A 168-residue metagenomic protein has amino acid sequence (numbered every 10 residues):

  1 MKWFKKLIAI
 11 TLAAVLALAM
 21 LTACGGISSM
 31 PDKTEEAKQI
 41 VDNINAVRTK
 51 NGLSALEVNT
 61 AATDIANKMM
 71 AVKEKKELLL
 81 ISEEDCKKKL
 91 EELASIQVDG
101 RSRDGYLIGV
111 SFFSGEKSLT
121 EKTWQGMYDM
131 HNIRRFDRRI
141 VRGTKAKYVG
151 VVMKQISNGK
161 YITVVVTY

Functional and structural regions predicted by a protein language model:
M1, A14, A46-T49: Preference for short coil/turn "hinge" residues that link or interrupt alpha-helices
M1-T11: Bacterial N-terminal signal peptides that target proteins for export
T11-L18: Alpha-helical transmembrane segments
A19-A23: C-terminal motif of bacterial Sec signal peptides marking the signal peptidase cleavage site
I27, D32-R101, K147-V149: Short, well-ordered surface patches within globular domains
K88-Y168: A well-ordered secondary-structure block
